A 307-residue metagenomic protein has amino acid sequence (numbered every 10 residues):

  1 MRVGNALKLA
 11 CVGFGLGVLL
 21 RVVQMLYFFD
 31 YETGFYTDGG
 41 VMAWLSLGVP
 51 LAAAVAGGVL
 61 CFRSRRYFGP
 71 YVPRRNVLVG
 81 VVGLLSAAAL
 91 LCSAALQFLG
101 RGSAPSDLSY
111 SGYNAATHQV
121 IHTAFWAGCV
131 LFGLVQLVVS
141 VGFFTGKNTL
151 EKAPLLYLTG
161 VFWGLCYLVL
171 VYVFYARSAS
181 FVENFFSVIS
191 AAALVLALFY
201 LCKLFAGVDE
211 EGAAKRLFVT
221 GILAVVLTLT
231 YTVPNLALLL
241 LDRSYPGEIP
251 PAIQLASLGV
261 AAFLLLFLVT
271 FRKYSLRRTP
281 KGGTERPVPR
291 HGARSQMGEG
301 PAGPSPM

Functional and structural regions predicted by a protein language model:
A6-R21, V82-L90: Alpha-helical transmembrane segments
F14-M25, V55-V59, N184-R294: C-terminal transmembrane-bundle signature of multipass membrane proteins, characterized by strong activation on
G17-V22, A88-S93, G160-V169, A224-T232: Aromatic-anchored segments of alpha-helical transmembrane domains
V22-T33, A95-S106, L168-A179, V233-R243: Juxtamembrane "helix-exit" motif on the non-cytosolic side of transmembrane helices
D38-A54, V79-V82, S93, N114-L134 (+2 more regions): Alpha-helical transmembrane segments of polytopic membrane proteins
A52-G69, L134-F143, V195-L204: Canonical alpha-helical transmembrane segments
R66-N76, V141-A153, F205-K215: Membrane-interface helix-boundary motifs at transmembrane edges
L99-S187: Long amphipathic alpha-helical segments with strong coiled-coil/leucine-zipper propensity
